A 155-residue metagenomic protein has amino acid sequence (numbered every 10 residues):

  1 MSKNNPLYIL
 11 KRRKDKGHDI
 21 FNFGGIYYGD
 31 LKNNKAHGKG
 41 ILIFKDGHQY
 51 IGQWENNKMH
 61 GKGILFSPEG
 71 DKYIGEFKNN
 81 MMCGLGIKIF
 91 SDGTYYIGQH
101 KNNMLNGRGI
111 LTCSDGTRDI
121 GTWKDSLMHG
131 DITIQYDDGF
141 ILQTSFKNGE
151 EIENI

Functional and structural regions predicted by a protein language model:
M1-I155: Intrinsically disordered, low-complexity repeat tracts enriched in Gly/Pro/Ser/Thr and acidic residues, frequently
